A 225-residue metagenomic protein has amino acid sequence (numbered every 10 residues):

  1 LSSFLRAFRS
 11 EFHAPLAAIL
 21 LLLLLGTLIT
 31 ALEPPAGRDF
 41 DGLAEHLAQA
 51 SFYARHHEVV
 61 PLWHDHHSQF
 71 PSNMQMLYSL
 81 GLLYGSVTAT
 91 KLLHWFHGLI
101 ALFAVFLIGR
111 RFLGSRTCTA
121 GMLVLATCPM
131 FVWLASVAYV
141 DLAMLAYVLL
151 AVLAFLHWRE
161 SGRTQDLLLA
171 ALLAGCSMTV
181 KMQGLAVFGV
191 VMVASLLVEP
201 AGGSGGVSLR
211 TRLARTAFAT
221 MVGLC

Functional and structural regions predicted by a protein language model:
L1-L28, A214-V222: Start-transfer (signal-anchor) and selected internal transmembrane alpha helices of multi-pass inner/ER membrane
P34-Q49, R55-L77, Y84, T88-A89: Extracytoplasmic catalytic/substrate-binding loops of multi-pass membrane glycan-assembly enzymes
T88-A89, V105-C128, A146, E160-Q165: Transmembrane-helix signature of polytopic, membrane-embedded enzymes that assemble or transfer cell-envelope glycans
R110, A151-L167, A201-G202: Membrane-interface transmembrane helices that cradle and orient dolichyl/undecaprenyl
G121-A126, L153, A174-M178, M192: Short helix- or helix-capping micro-motifs that position conserved polar/aromatic residues at function-defining sites
M122, H157-G175, L209-R210: Short hydrophobic alpha-helices at membrane interfaces in multi-pass membrane enzymes
W133-A143: Short acidic/glycine- and proline-prone juxtamembrane loop motifs at membrane-interface regions of multi-pass membrane
V187-L224: Perimembrane helix-loop-helix junctions
